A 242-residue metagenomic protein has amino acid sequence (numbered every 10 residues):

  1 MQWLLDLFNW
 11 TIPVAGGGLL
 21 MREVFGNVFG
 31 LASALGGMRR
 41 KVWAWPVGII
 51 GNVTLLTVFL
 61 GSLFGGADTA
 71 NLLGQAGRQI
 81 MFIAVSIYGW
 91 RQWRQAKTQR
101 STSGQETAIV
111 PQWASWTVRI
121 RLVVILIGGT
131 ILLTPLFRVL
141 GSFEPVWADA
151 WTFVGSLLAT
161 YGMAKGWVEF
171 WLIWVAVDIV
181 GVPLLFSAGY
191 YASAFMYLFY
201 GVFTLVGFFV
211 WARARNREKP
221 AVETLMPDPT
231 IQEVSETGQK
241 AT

Functional and structural regions predicted by a protein language model:
M1-P46, I50-N52, T57, G61-A67 (+1 more regions): Polytopic alpha-helical membrane-helix bundles and their juxtamembrane interface segments in multi-pass membrane
T69-Y88: Alpha-helical transmembrane segments
